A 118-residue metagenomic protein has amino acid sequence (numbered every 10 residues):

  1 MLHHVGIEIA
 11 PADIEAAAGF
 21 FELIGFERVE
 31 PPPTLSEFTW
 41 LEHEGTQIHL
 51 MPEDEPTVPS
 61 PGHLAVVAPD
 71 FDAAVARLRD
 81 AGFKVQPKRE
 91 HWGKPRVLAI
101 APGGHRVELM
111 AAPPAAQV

Functional and structural regions predicted by a protein language model:
M1, P56-P61, H91: Short glycine-enriched loop/turn motifs at secondary-structure junctions
M1-A18, G62-L64, A115-V118: N-terminal beta-strand motif that seeds the catalytic metal site of vicinal oxygen chelate
E8, A65-P69, I100: Short hydrophobic/aromatic beta-strand micro-patches that form the beta-sheet surface supporting nucleotide- or nucleic
E8-Q47: Core segments of cupin and vicinal oxygen chelate
G19-L23, R77, G103: Structural preference for long, well-ordered alpha-helical segments within the folded cores of structured domains
F38, Q47, A65, R96-L98 (+1 more regions): Short hydrophobic/aromatic beta-strand element in the GNAT-like acyltransferase core that lines or flanks the acyl-donor
G62-F83, R89: Mid-chain, well-packed structural core segment of small domains
A81-V118: Vicinal oxygen chelate
